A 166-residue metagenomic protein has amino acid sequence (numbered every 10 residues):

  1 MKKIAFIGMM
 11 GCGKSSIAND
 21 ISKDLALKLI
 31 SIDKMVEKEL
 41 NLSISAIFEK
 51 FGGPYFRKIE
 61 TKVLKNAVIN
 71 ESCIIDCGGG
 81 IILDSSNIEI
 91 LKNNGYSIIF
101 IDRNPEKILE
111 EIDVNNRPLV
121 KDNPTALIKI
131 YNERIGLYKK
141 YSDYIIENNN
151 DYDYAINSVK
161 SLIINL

Functional and structural regions predicted by a protein language model:
F6: Hydrophobic anchor at the beta1->P-loop junction of P-loop NTPases
M9: P-loop (Walker A) phosphate-binding loop of NTP-binding proteins
G13: Conserved glycine(s) of the Walker
S16, D20, D24, S97 (+1 more regions): NTP-dependent small-molecule kinase module
K23-K34: Post-Walker A helix-loop "phosphate-sensing" segment adjacent to the P-loop in P-loop NTPases
I32-K92, L119, N132, L137: ATP-dependent small-molecule kinase phosphotransfer cores that center on conserved nucleotide phosphate-binding segments
G78-I81, N104-E106, D151: Short glycine-rich anion-binding loops that position phosphate/pyrophosphate groups of nucleotides and phosphorylated
N94-G136: A glycine- and Lys/Arg-enriched "phosphate-lid" helix/loop adjacent to the NTP-binding pocket of small-molecule kinases
